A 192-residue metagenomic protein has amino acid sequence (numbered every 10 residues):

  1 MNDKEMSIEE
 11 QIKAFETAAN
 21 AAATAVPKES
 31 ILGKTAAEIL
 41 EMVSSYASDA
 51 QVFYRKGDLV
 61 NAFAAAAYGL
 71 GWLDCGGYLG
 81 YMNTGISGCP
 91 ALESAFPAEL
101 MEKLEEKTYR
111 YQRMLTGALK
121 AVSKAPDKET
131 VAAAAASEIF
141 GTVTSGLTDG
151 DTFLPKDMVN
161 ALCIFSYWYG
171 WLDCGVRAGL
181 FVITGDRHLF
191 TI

Functional and structural regions predicted by a protein language model:
M1-I192: Long, charged/polar, soluble alpha-helical segments
